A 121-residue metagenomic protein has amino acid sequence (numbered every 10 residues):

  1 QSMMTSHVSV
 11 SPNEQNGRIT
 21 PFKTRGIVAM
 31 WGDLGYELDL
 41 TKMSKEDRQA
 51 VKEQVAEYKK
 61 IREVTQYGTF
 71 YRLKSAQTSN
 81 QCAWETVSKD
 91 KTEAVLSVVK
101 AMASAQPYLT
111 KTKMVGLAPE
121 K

Functional and structural regions predicted by a protein language model:
Q1-K121: Active-site-proximal substrate-binding groove within the catalytic cores of carbohydrate-active enzymes
